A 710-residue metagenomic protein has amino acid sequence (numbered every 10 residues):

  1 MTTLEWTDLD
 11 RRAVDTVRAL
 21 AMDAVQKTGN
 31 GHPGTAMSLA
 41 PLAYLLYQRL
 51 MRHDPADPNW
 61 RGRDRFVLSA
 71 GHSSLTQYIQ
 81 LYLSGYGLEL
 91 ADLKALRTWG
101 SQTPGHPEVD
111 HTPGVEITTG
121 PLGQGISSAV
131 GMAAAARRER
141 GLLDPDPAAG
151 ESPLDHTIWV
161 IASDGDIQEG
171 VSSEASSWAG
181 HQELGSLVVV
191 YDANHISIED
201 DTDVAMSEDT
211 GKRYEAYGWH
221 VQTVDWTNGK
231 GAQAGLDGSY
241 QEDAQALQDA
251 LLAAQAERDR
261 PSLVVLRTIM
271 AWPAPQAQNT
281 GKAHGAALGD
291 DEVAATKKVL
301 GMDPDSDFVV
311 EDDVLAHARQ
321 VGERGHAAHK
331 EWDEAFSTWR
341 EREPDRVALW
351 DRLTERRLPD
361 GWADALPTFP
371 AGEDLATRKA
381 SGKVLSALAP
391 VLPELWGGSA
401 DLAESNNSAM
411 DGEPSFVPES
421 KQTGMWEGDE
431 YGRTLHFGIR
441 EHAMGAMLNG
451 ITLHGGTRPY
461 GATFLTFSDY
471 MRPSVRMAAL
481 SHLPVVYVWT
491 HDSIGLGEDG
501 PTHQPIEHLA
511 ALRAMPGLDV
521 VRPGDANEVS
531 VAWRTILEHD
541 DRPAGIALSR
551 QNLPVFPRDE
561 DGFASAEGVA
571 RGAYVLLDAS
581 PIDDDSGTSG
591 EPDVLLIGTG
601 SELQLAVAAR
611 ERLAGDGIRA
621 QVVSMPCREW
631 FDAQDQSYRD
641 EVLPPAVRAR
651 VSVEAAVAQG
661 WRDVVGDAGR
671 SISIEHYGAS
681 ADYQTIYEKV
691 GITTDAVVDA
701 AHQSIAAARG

Functional and structural regions predicted by a protein language model:
M1-T157, A318-A547, N552-P554, V642: Thiamine diphosphate
R61-G62, T268-P359, E629: Terminal amphipathic helices with adjacent charged low-complexity linkers/tails
R65-L68, E116-T118, W159-S163, Q222 (+3 more regions): Short glycine-rich or small-residue beta-strand-to-loop segments that form or flank ligand, phosphate, metal/Fe-S
T98-D110, S128, A134, R138-D155 (+4 more regions): Thiamine diphosphate
I117-T119, A162-S163, Y191-A193, W226 (+2 more regions): Short glycine-centered, acidic/aromatic-flanked micro-motifs in structured strand/loop junctions that mark active-site
V160-I161, V189, G398, R522 (+1 more regions): Residue-level marker for buried hydrophobic side chains located in beta-strands that build the well-ordered beta-sheet
D164, A283, F369-P370: Intrinsically disordered, low-complexity segments enriched in small/flexible residues
G165-V171: Short acidic, Gly/Ser-rich segments with clustered Asp/Glu that frequently serve as metal-coordination loops in enzyme
